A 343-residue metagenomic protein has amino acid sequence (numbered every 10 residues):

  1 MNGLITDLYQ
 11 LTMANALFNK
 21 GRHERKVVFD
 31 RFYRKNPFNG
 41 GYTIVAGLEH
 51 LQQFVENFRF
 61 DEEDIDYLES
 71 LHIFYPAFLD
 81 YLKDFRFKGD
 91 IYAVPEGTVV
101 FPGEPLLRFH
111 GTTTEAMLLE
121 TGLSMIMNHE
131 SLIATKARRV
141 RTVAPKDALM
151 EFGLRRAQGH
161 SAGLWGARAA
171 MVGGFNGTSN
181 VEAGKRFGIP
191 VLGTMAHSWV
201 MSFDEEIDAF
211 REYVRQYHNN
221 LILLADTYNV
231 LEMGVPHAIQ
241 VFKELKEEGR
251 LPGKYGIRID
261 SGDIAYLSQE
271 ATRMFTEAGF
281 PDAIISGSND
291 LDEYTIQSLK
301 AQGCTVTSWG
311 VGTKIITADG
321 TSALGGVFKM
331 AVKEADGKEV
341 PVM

Functional and structural regions predicted by a protein language model:
M1-N219, K246-E247, F328-M343: Ordered alpha/beta subdomains of enzyme catalytic regions
S198-M343: Glycine-rich phosphate/ribose-binding loops and adjacent secondary-structure elements that form binding surfaces
